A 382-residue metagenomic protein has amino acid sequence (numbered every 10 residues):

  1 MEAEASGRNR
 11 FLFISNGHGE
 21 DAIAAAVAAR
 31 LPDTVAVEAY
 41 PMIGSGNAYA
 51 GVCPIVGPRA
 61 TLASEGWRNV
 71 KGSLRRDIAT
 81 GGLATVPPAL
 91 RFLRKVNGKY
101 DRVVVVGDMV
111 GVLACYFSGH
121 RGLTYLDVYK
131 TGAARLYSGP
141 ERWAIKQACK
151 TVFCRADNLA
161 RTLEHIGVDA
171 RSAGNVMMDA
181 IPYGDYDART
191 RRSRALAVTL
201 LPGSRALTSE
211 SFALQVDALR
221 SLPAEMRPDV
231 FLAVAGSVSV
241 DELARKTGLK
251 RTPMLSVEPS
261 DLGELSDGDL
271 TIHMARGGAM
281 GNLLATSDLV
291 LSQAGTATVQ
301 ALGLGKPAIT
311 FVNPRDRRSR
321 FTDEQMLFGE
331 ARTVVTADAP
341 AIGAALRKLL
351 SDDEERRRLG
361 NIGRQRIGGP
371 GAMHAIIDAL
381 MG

Functional and structural regions predicted by a protein language model:
M1-G382: Nucleotide-activated sugar donor-binding and catalytic core shared by glycosyltransferases and related lipid-linked
